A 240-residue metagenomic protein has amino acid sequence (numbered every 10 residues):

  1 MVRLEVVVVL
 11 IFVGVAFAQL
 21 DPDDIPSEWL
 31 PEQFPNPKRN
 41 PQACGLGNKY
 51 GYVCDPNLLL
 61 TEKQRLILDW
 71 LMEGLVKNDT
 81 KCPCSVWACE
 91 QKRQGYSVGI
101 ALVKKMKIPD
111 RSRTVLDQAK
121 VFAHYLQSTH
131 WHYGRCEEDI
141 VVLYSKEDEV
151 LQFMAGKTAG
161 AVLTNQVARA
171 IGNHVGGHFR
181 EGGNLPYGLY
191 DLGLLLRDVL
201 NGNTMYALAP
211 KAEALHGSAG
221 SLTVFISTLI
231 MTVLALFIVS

Functional and structural regions predicted by a protein language model:
R3-A18, S227-A235: Cleavable N-terminal signal peptides of Sec/SRP-targeted secreted and luminal proteins
V9, V199, N203-T204, I238-V239: Amphipathic, positively biased hydrophobic alpha-helical segments used for protein targeting and membrane insertion
Q19-H216: Folded, non-transmembrane soluble domains that reside on the lumenal/extracytoplasmic side of membranes
S218-S240: Cleavable C-terminal sorting propeptides in eukaryotic secreted/cell-surface proteins
